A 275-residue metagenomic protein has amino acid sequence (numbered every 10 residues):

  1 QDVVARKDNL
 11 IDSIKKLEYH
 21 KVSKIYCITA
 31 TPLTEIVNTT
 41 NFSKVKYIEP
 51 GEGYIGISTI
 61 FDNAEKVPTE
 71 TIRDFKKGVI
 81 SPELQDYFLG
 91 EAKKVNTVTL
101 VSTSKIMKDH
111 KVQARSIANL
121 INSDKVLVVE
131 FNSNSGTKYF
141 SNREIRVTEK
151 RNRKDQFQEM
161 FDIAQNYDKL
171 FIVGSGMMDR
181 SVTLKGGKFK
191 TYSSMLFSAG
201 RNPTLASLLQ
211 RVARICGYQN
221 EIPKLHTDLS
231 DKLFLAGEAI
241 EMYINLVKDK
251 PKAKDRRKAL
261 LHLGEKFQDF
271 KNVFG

Functional and structural regions predicted by a protein language model:
Q1, I48-S58, V101-S104, S123-S141 (+2 more regions): A generic structural motif
Q1-T40, G53: Conserved helicase ATPase motor motifs in RecA-like P-loop NTPase domains
K16-K24, S43-E49, K93-N96, R115-N132 (+2 more regions): Structural alpha-beta junctions
P32-E83: Interdomain hinge/linker at the junction between the two RecA-like core domains of SF2 helicases
L33-N38, V182-T183, T204-A206, F234-G237: Switch/connector loops and helix/strand junctions flanking conserved nucleotide-binding motifs in nucleotide-processing
N63-F189, R201-S207, Q219: Conserved C-terminal RecA-like helicase domain
L208, V212-Y243: Conserved segment of the helicase C-terminal RecA-like domain
K232-G275: Long, hydrophobic alpha-helical segments
